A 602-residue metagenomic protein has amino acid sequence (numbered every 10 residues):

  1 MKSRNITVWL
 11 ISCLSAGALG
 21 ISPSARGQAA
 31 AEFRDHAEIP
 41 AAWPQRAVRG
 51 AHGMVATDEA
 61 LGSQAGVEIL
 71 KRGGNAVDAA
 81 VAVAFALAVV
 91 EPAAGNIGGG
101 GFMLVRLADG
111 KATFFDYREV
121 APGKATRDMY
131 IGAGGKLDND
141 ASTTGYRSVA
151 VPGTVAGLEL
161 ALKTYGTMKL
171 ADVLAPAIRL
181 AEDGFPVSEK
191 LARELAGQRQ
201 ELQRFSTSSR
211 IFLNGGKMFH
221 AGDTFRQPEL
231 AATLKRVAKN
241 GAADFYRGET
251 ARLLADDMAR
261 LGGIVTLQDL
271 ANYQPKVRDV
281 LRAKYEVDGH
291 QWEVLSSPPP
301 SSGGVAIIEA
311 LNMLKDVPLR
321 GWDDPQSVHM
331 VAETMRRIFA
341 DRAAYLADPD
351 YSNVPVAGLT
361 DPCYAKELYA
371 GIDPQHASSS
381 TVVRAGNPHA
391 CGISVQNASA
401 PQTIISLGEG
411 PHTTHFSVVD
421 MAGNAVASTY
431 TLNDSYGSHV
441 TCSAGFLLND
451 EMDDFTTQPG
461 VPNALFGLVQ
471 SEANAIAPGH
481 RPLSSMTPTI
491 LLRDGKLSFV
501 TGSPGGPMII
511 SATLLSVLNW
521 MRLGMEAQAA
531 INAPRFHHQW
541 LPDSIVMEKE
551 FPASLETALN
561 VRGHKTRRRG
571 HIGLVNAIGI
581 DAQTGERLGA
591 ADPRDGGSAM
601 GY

Functional and structural regions predicted by a protein language model:
W9-G20: Bacterial N-terminal signal peptides
Q28-Q64, E68, A76-V77, V81-G241 (+6 more regions): Noncatalytic scaffold domains of N-terminal-nucleophile
F33, V317-L432, P459-V461, F466-L468: Internal maturation/activation junctions in enzymes
I69-L70, A156-T164, N240, D244-R247 (+3 more regions): Alpha-helical support elements that line or immediately flank enzyme active sites and cofactor-binding pockets
V89-F114, I264-L267, A271, N424-R493 (+2 more regions): Active-site rim segments in enzyme catalytic domains, especially the processed small/beta chain of N-terminal
G95-N96, G100-L107, L281, T414-V418 (+2 more regions): Short beta-strand scaffold segments in enzyme catalytic cores
V277, G410-T413, L483-M486: Short, small/polar residue-rich loop motifs at catalytic or cofactor-binding pockets
H480, T513, R522-G570: Extended C-terminal subregions enriched in glycine
